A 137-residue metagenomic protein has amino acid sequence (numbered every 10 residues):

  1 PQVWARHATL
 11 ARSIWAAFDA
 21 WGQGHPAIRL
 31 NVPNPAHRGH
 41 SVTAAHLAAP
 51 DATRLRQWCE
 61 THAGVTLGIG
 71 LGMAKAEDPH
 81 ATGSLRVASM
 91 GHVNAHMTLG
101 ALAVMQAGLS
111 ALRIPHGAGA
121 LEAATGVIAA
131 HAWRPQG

Functional and structural regions predicted by a protein language model:
P1, W21-L30, R113-G117: Surface-exposed helix-capping loop/turn segments at secondary-structure junctions
P1-R12: Structural signature of PLP-dependent enzymes
S13, A17-W21, R54-A63, V104-L112: Generic non-transmembrane alpha-helical segments
A20-W21, N34, G39, A48-D51 (+3 more regions): Hydrophobic N-terminal alpha-helices or hydrophobic patches in metabolic proteins across all domains of life
W21-G22, A74, L102, A120: Residue-level detector of alpha-helical recognition elements and their boundaries
P26, L30-G100: Conserved C-terminal alpha-helix-loop-beta "cap" of PLP-dependent enzymes that closes/shapes the active-site mouth
P79-G137: PLP-dependent enzyme catalytic core of the Aspartate aminotransferase-like
